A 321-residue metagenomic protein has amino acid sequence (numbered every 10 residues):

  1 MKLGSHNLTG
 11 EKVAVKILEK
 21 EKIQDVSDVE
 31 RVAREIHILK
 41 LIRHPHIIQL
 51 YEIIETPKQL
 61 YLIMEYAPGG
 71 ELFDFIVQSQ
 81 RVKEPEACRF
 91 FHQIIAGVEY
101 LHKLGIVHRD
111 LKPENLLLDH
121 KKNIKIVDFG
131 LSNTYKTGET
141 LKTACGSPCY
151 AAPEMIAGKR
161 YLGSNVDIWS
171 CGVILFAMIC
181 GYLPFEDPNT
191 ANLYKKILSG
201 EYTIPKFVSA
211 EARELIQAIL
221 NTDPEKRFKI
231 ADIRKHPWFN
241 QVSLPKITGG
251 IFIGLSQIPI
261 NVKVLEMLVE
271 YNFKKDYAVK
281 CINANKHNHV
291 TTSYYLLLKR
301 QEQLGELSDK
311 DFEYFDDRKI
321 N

Functional and structural regions predicted by a protein language model:
M1-S243: Eukaryotic serine/threonine protein kinase catalytic domain
H44, I174, L265, K319-I320: A short, hydrophobic secondary-structure junction motif
E225, A231-K319: C-terminal regulatory tails of eukaryotic serine/threonine kinases
